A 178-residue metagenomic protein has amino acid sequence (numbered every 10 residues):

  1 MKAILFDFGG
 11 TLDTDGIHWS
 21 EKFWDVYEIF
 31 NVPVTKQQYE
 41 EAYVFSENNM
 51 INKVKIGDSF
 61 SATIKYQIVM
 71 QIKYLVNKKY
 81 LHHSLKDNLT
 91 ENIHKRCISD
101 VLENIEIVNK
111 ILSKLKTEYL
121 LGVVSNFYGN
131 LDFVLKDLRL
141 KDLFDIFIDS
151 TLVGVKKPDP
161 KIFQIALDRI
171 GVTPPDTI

Functional and structural regions predicted by a protein language model:
M1-E106: N-terminal helical cap/lid subdomain that shapes the substrate entry/recognition surface in HAD-like hydrolases
A3, G122, I178: Hydrophobic "anchor" residues on beta-strands that sit immediately upstream of conserved functional sites
F6-F8, F144, F163: Conserved hydrophobic/aromatic "anchor" residues that stabilize well-ordered secondary structure elements
T35-Q37, D142-I146, P174-I178: Short acidic capping loops at alpha-helix termini that bridge into adjacent secondary structure
S84-K136, I148-S150: Substrate-recognition element of Asp-dependent hydrolases with the DxDx(T/V) motif
L152-G154: Short, acidic/glycine-rich phosphate-metal binding loop used to engage nucleotide
K156-I178: Conserved Lys-Pro-Asp/Glu-containing loop-to-beta segment of HAD-superfamily phosphomonoesterases, centered on
